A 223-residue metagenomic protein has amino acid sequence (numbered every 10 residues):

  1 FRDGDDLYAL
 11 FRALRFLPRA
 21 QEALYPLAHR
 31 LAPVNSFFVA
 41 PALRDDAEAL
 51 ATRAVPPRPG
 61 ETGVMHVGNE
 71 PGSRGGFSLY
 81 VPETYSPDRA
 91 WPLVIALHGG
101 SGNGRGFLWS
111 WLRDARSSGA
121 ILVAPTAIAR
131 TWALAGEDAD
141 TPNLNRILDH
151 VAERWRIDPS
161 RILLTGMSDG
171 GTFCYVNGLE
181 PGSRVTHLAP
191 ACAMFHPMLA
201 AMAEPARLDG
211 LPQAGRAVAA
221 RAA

Functional and structural regions predicted by a protein language model:
F1-W91, D169: A domain-start/cap signature at the N-terminus of enzymes
E83-R89, A133-D169: Gly/Ser-rich "nucleophile elbow"/oxyanion-hole loop immediately N-terminal to the catalytic nucleophile in hydrolases
Y85-A133, P197-M198: Short substrate-entry loop that stabilizes the transition state in hydrolases
A90-L93, S118-L122, D158-R161, G182-H187 (+2 more regions): Loop/turn elements at helix/coil->beta-strand transitions in domains of secreted/extracellular proteins
G99, M167, A193: Flexible loop residues that form catalytic and substrate-binding hotspots at small-molecule/glycan-binding clefts
S110-A115, D140-T141, P181: Glycine-rich, phosphate-binding/catalytic loops in enzymes
G171-G182: Short glycine-enriched nucleophile-adjacent loop and the immediately C-terminal alpha-helix near the catalytic center
H187, C192-A223: The feature captures the conserved acid-bearing segment of alpha/beta-hydrolase catalytic domains
